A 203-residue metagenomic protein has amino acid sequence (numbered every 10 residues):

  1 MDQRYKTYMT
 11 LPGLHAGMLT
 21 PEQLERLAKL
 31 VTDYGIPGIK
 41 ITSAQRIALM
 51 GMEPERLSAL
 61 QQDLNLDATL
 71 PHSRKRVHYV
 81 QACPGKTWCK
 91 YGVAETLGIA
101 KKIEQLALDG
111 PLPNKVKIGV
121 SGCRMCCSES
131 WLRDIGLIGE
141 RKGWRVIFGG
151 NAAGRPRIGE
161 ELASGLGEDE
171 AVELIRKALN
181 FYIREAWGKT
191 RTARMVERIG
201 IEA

Functional and structural regions predicted by a protein language model:
M1-Y8: Extended, compositionally biased intrinsically disordered regions at domain boundaries
K6, R74, G149-G150, G159 (+1 more regions): Glycine-centered flexibility motif
Y8-R141: Small-residue-enriched alpha-helical segments and adjacent helix-cap loops that form tight helix-helix packing
S43, K189-R194: Short, surface-exposed loop/turn segments at secondary-structure junctions
A68, A107, L179-I183, G200: Generic secondary-structure transition motif, activating predominantly at the C-termini of alpha-helices
G122, C126, W131-R191: Mobile "lid/hinge" segments at catalytic clefts and subdomain interfaces of large enzymes
T192-A203: Short, highly charged C-terminal tails/helix-capping segments
